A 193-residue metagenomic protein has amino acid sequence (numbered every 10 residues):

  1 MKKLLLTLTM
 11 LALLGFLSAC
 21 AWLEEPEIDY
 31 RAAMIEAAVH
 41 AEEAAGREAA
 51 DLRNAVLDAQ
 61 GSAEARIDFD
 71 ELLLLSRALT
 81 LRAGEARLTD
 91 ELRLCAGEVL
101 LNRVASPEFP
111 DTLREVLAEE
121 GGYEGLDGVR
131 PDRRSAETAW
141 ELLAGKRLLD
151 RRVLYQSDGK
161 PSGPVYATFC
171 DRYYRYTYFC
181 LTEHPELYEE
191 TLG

Functional and structural regions predicted by a protein language model:
M1-I67, E183-G193: N-terminal secretory targeting signals
N54-G193: Bacterial extracytoplasmic/cell-wall-associated proteins, especially those involved in peptidoglycan
